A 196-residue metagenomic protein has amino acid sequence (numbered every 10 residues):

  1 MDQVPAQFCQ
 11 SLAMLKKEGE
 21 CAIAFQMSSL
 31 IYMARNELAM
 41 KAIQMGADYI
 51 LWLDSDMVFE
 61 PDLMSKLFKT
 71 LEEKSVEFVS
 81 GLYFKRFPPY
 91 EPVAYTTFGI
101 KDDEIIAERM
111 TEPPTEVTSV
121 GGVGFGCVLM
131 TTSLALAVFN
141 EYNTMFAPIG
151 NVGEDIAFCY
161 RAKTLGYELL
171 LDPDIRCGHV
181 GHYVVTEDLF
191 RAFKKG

Functional and structural regions predicted by a protein language model:
M1-M33: N-proximal low-complexity "stem/linker" segments adjacent to membrane-targeting elements
A24-M27, L82, P173: Residue-level recognition of beta-strand->loop/alpha-helix junctions
N36-Y49: Active-site nucleotide-sugar/metal-binding loop of Leloir-type enzymes
A39, E60-A147: Conserved catalytic core of nucleotide-sugar-dependent glycosyltransferases
A47, K74-V76, Y167: Short, high-confidence coil segments that cap the C-terminus of an alpha-helix and link into the following beta-strand
A47-V58: Short beta-strand-to-loop acidic/aromatic patch adjacent to the donor-nucleotide binding site
A137-G196: C-terminal catalytic/acceptor-binding lobe
